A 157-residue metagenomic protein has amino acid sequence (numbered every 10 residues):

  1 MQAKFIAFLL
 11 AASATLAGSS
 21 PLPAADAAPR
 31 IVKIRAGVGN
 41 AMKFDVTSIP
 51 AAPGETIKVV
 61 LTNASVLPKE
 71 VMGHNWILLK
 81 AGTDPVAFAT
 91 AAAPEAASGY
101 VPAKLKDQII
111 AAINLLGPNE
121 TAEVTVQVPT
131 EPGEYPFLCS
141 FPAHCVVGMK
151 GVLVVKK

Functional and structural regions predicted by a protein language model:
M1-A7: Positively charged n-region of N-terminal signal peptides that target proteins for export
A7-A17: Bacterial N-terminal signal peptides
S20-D26: Sec/Tat signal peptide C-region and signal peptidase I cleavage site
A27-I57: N-terminal edge beta-strand
A28-R30, M72, V147-K150: Extracellular and select intracellular beta-sandwich modules with Ser/Thr-enriched, small-residue motifs on
T47-V71, W76-L78, E123-E131, Y135-P136 (+1 more regions): Beta-strand cores of secreted/periplasmic/IMS beta-sandwich domains, seen most often in copper-related folds
G82-T130: Extracytoplasmic beta-sandwich strand-turn segments characteristic of Greek-key/jelly-roll folds
A111-K157: Extracellular/periplasmic metallocenter environments
